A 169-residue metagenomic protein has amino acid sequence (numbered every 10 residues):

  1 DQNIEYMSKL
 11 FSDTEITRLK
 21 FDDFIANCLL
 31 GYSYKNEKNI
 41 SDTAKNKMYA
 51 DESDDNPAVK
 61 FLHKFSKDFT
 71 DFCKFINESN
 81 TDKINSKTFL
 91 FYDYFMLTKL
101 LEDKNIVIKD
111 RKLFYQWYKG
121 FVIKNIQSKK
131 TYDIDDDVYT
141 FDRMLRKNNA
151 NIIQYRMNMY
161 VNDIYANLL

Functional and structural regions predicted by a protein language model:
D1-T140, Q154, N158-L169: Solvent-exposed functional surfaces
